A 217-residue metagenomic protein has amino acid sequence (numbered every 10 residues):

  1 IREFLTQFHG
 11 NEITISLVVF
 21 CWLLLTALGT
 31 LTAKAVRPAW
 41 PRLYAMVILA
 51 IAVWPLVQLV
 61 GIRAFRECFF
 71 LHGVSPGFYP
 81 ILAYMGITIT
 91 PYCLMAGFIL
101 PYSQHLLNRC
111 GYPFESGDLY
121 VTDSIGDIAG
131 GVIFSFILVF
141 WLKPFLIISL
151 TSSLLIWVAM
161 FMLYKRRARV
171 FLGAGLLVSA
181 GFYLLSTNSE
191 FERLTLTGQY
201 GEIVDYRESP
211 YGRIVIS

Functional and structural regions predicted by a protein language model:
I1-V215: Alpha-helical transmembrane segments of multi-pass membrane proteins
